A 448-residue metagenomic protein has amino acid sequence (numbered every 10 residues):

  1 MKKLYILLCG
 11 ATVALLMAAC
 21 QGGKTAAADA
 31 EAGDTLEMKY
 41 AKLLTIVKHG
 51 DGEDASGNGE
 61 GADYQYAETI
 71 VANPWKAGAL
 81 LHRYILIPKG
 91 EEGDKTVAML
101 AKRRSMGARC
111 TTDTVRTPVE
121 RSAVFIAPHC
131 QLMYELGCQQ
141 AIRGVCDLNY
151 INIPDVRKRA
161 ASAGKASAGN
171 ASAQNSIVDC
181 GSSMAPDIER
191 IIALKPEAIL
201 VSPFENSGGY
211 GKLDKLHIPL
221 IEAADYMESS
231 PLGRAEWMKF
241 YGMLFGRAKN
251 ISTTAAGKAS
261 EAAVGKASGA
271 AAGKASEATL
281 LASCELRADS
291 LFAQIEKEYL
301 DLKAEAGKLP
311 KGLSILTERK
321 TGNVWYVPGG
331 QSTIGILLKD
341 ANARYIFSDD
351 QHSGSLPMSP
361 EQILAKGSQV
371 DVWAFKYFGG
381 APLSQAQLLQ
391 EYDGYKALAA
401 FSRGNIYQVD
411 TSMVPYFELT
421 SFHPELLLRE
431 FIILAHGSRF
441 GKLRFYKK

Functional and structural regions predicted by a protein language model:
M1-A28, F431: Bacterial Sec-dependent N-terminal signal peptides
C20-K448: N-terminal ligand-binding lobe of clamshell/alpha-beta domains
